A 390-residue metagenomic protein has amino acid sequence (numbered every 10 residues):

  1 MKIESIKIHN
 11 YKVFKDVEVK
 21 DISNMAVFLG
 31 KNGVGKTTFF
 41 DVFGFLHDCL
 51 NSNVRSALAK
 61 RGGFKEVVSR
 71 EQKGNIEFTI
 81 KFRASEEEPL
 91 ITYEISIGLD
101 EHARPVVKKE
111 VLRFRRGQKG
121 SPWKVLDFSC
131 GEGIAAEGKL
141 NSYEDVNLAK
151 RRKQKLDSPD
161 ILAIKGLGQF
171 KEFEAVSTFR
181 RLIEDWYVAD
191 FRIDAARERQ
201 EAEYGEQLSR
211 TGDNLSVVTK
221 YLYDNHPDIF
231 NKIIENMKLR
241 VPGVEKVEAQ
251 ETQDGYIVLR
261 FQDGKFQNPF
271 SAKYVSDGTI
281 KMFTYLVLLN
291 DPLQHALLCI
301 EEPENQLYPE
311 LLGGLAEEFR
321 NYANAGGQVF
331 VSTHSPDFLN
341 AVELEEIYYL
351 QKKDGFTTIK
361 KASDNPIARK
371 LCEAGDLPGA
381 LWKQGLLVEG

Functional and structural regions predicted by a protein language model:
M1-E77: Pre-Walker A-like glycine/lysine-rich segment at the N-terminus of P-loop NTPase domains
R70-K73, E86, N290-L293, N321-A325 (+1 more regions): Conserved catalytic network of the ASCE P-loop NTPase/AAA+ motor domain
F78-S85, F261: Short beta-strand segments that buttress and anchor functional surface loops
E87-E235: Electropositive, glycine-dotted interaction segments that contact anionic polymers or phosphate-rich ligands
E206-A272: Extended helical coiled-coil dimerization/tether regions that scaffold and oligomerize large DNA-maintenance assemblies
Y256-V258, Q262-F266, A272-I300, E310-G314 (+2 more regions): GG-anchored amphipathic helix commonly corresponding to the ABC/SMC/Rad50 NBD signature/C-loop
E304-N305: Short loop immediately C-terminal to the Walker-B catalytic DE motif in ABC-type ATPase nucleotide-binding domains
G314-G390: C-terminal lobe/lid and adjacent interdomain/linker elements of RecA-like ASCE P-loop ATPase modules
